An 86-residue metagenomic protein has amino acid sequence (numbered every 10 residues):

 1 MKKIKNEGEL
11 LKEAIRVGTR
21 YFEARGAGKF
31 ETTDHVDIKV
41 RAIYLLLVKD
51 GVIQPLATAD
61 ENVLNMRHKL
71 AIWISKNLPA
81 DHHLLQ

Functional and structural regions predicted by a protein language model:
M1-N6, P79-Q86: Short intrinsically disordered terminal tails
K2-E31: N-terminal acidic leader/helix
E23-L84: Acidic, low-complexity, intrinsically disordered interaction modules
